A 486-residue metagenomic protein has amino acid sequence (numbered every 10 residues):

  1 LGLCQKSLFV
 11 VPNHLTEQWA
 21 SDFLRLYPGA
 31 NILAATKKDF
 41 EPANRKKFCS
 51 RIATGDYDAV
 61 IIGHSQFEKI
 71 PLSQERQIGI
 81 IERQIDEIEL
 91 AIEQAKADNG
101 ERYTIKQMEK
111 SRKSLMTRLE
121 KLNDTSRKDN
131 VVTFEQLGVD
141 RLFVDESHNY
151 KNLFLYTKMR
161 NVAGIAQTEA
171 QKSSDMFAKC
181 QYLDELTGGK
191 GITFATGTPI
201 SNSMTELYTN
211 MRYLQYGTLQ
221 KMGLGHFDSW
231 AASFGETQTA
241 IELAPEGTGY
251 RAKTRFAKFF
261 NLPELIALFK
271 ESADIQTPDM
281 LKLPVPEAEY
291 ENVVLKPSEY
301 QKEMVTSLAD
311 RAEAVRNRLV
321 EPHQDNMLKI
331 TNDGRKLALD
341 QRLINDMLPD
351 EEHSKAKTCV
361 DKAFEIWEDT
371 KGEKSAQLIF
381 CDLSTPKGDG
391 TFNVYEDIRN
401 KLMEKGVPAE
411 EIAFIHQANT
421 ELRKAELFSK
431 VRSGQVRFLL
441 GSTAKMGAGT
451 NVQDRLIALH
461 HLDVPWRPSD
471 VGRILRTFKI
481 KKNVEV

Functional and structural regions predicted by a protein language model:
L1-A20, L186-G191: Conserved SF1/SF2 helicase motif Ia
L1-Q5, L283-L439, A444-M446: Conserved Helicase C-terminal RecA-like lobe
L15-F40, R51, L214-T218: Conserved helix-turn-beta segment of the N-terminal RecA-like "Helicase ATP-binding" lobe in SF1/SF2 helicases
P42, I61-S65, A166, M403 (+1 more regions): Conserved RecA-like P-loop NTPase helicase motor core
R45-A91, R102-Y103, K110-R141, K172-E206 (+2 more regions): Inter-lobe coupling linker of SF2 helicases/translocases
E68, Y150-K151, S201-N202, P468 (+1 more regions): Catalytic P-loop NTPase motifs of RecA-like helicase/translocase cores
L72-I78, T157-T168, T254-R255, T385-V394: Short, flexible/disordered intra-domain loops and linkers
D145-E146: Walker B catalytic acidic pair
